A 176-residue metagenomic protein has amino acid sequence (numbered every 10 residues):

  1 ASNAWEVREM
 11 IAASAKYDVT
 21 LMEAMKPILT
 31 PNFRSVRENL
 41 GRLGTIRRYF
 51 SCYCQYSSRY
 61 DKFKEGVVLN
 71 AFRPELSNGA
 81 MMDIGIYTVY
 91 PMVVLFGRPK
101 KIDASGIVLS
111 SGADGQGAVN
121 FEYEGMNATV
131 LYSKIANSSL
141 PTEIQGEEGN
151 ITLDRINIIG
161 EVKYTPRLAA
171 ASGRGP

Functional and structural regions predicted by a protein language model:
A1-M25: Beta-strand-loop-alpha-helix segment that lines the small-molecule cofactor/substrate pocket of alpha/beta enzymes
A4, R59, E161: Glycine/Thr-rich phosphate-binding loops of Rossmann-like dinucleotide-binding domains
V7, F33, T88-V89, E161 (+1 more regions): A general structural signal for well-ordered alpha-helical segments in protein cores
A15-V19, R42-G44, Y123-G125: Short helix-capping segments at alpha-helix termini
P27-I102: Predominantly a Rossmann-like dinucleotide-binding segment in NAD(P)-dependent oxidoreductases
F33-S35, R59-K64, G115, T142 (+2 more regions): Short aromatic-enriched loop/helix-cap "lid" or pocket-rim segments at secondary-structure transitions that line
T88-E161: Contiguous beta-strand/loop segments that form the cofactor/metal-binding neighborhood of enzyme cores
A170-P176: C-terminal helical cap and adjacent loop that interface with cofactors, partners, or active-site loops
